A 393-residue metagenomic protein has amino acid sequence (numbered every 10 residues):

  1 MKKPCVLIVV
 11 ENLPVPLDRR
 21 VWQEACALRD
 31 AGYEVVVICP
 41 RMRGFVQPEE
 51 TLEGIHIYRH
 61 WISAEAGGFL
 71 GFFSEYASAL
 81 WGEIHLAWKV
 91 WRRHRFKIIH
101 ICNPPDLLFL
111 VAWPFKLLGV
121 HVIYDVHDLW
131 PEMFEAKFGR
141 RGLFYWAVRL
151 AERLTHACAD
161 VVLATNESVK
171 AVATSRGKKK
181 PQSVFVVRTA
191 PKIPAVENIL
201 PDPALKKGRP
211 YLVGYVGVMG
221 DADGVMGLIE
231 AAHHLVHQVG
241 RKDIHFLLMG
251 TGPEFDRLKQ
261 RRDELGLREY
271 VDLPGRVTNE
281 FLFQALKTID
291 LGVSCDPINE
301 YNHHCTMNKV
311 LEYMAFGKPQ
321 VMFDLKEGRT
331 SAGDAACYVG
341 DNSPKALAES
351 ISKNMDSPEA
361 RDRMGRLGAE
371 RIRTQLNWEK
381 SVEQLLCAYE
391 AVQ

Functional and structural regions predicted by a protein language model:
M1-I57, V161, K178, E230: N-terminal subdomain of nucleotide-sugar transferases
L7, A204-A232, L247: Conserved donor-binding/catalytic core segment of Leloir-type glycosyltransferases
R41, S168, T189-A190: Carbohydrate-associated surface elements
W88, L110-L118, L143-V162: Membrane-proximal helix-turn-helix segments that form the acceptor-binding/catalytic region of lipid-linked
D223, E280-A285, S294-A315, V321-T330: Nucleotide-sugar-dependent
V239, M249, D256-F281: Nucleotide-activated donor-binding/catalytic signature segment of Leloir-type glycosyltransferases, i.e., the conserved
A336-K345, K353-E359: Conserved acidic donor-binding segment of nucleotide-sugar-dependent glycosyltransferases
K353, A360-Q375, C387: A short, well-ordered alpha-helix in the C-terminal region of glycosyltransferases
